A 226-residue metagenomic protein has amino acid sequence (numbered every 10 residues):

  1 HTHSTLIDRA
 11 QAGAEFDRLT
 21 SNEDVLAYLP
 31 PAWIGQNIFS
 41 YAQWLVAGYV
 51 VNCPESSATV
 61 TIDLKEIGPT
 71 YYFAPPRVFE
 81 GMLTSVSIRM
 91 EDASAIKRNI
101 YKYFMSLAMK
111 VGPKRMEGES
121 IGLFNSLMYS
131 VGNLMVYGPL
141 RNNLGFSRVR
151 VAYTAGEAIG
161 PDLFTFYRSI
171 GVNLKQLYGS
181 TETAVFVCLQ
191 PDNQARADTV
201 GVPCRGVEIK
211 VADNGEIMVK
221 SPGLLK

Functional and structural regions predicted by a protein language model:
H3-S4: Short coil-to-helix segment of the ABC ATPase nucleotide-binding domain corresponding to the Q-loop/switch region
I7-D24, P31-Y137: Conserved AMP-binding/adenylation subdomain of ANL enzymes
A14, L29, P191-N193: Short, well-ordered turn and helix-capping elements at secondary-structure junctions
D24-A27, M218: Short, well-ordered beta-strand segments
Y72, M128, G132-K226: Conserved AMP-binding/adenylate-forming
